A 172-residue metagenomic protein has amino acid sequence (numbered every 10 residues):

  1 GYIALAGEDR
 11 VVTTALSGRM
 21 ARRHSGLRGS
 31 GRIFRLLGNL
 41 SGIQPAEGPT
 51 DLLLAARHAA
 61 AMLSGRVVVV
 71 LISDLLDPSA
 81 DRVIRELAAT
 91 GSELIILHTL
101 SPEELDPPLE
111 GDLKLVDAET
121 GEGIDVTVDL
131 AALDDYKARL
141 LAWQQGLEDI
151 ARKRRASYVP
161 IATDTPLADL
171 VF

Functional and structural regions predicted by a protein language model:
Y2-F172: Exposed, interaction-prone extracellular/peripheral surfaces
